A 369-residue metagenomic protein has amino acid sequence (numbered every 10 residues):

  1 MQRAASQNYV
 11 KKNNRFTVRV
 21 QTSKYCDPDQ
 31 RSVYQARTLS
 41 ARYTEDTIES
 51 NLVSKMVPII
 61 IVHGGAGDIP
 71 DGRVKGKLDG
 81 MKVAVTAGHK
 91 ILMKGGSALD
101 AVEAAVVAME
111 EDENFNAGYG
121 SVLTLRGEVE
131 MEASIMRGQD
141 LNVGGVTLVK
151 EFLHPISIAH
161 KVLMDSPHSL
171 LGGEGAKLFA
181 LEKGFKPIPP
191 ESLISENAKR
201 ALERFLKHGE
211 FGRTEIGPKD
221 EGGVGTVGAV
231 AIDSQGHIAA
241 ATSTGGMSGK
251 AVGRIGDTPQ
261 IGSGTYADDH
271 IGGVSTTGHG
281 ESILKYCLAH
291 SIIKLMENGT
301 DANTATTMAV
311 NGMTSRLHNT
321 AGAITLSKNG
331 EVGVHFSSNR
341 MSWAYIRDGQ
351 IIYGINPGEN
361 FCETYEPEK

Functional and structural regions predicted by a protein language model:
S6, Q21-S23, S40: Serine/threonine-rich intrinsically disordered cytosolic regulatory regions enriched for phosphorylation sites
S6, Q30-V33, T44: Intrinsic disorder/low-complexity segments
N8, K12-N13: Polybasic, lysine-rich low-complexity intrinsically disordered segments
S40-K55: Short, Lys/Arg-enriched N-terminal segments with co-localized hydrophobic residues within the first ~10-30 amino acids
L52-K369: Alpha/propeptide regions of enzymes that mature by internal proteolysis
